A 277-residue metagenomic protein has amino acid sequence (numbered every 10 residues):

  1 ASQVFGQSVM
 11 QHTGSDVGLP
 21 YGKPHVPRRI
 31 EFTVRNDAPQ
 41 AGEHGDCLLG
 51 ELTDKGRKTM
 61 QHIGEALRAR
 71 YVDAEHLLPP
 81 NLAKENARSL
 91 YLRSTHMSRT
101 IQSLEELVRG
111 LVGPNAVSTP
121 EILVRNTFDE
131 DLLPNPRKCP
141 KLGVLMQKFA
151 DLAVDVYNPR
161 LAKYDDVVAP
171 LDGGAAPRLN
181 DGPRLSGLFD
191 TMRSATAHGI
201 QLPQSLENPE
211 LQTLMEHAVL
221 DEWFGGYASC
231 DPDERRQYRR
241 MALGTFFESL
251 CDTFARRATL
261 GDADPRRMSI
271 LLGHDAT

Functional and structural regions predicted by a protein language model:
A1-Y91, T95-T277: Signature for phosphate-centric chemistry
